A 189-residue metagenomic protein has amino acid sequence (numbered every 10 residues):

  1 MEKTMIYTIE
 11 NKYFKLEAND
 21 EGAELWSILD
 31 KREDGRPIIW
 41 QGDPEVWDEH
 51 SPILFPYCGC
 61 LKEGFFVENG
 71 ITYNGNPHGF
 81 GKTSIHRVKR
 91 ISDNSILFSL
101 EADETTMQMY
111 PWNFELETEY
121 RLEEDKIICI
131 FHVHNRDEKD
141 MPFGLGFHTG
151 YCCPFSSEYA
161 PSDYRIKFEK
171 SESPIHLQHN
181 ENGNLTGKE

Functional and structural regions predicted by a protein language model:
M1-V67, T72-G75: Beta-strand-rich N-terminal accessory domains
I6-T8, K15-E17, S95-S99, E117-E119 (+2 more regions): Beta-strand secondary-structure signal
I9, E104-T149: Acidic, contiguous internal or C-terminal segments within carbohydrate-active enzymes that form a structured patch used
E10, N19, Q41, K89-I91 (+3 more regions): A structural detector for beta-sheet-dominated domains
S27-L29, K139-L145, L177-Q178: Short, hydrophobic/aromatic beta-strand segments
I71-E124: Extended, loop-rich substrate-binding clefts of extracytoplasmic carbohydrate-active enzymes
C153-E189: Active-site/ligand-binding surface loops and adjacent short beta/alpha elements that line catalytic pockets across
